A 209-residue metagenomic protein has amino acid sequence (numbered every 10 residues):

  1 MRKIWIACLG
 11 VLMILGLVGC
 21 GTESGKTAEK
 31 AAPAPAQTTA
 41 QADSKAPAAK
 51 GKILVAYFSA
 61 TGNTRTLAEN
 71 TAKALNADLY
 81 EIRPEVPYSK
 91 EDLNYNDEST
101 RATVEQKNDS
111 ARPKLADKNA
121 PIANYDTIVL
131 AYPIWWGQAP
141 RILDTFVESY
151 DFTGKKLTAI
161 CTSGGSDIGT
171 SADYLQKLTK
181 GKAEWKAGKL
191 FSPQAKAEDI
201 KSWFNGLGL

Functional and structural regions predicted by a protein language model:
M1-I4: Positively charged n-region of N-terminal signal peptides that target proteins for export
I6-M13: Sec-dependent N-terminal signal peptides
V11, A48-G51, V147-S149: C-terminal/domain-terminus segments
G16-G19: C-terminal motif of bacterial Sec signal peptides marking the signal peptidase cleavage site
G21-Y125, G137-A139, E198-L209: N-terminal beta1-alpha1-beta2 submodule of the flavodoxin-like/Rossmannoid cofactor-binding fold
F58-A60, I82-E85, A131-I134, I160-G164 (+1 more regions): Active-site-proximal beta-strand/loop segments in catalytic clefts of secreted hydrolases
D78-L79, K182-L190: Short beta-strand elements in bilobed, periplasmic/extracellular small-molecule ligand-binding domains
D97-G181: Helix-loop-strand module that forms the ligand-binding subsite of alpha/beta enzymes
